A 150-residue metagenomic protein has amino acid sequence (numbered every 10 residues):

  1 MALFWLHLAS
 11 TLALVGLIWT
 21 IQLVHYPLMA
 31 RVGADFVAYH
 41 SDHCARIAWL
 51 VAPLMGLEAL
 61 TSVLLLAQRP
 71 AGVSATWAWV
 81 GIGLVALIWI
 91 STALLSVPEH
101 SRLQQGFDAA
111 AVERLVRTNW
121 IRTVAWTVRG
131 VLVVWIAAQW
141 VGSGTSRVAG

Functional and structural regions predicted by a protein language model:
A2-L57, P98-R114, V148: Interfacial loop at the N-terminal end of multi-pass membrane proteins
A45, W49-A52, W79-I82, V116-T123: Internal alpha-helical transmembrane segments of multi-pass membrane proteins, especially GPCRs
V51-L65, R122-L132: Core segments of transmembrane alpha-helices that mediate helix-helix packing or line hydrophobic substrate/ligand
L64-V85, Q139: Transmembrane helix-loop-helix
A86-L94: Mid-bilayer segments of alpha-helical transmembrane spans in multi-pass integral membrane proteins that mediate
W135-G150: Juxtamembrane boundary at the C-terminal end of a transmembrane helix
